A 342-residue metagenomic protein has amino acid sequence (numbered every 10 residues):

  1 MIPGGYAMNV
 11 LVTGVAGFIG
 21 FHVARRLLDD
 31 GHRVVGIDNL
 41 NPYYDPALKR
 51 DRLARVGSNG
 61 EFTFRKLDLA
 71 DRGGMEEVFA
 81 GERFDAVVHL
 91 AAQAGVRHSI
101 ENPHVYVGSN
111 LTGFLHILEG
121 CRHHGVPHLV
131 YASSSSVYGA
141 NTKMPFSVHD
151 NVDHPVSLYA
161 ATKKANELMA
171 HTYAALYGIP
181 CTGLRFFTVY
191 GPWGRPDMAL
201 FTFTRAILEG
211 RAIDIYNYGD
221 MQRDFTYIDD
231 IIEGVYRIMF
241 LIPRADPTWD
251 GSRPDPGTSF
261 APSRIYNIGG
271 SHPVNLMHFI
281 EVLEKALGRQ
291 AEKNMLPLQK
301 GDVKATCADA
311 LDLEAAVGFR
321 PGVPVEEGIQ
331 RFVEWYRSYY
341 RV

Functional and structural regions predicted by a protein language model:
M1-V189, M239, F319, R331 (+1 more regions): N-terminal Rossmann-like NAD(P)+-binding domain of SDR-like oxidoreductases, especially those catalyzing
K49, D71, A199-L200, I231: Amphipathic coiled-coil/heptad-repeat helices and related helical stalk/stem segments that mediate oligomerization
A165, M169, Y173, F203 (+2 more regions): Hydrophobic alpha-helix immediately C-terminal to the catalytic Tyr-X-X-X-Lys motif of short-chain
W193: Conserved GTPase G-domain signal focused on the G5
R205-V342: C-terminal substrate-binding subdomain of Rossmann-fold SDR/epimerase-dehydratase oxidoreductases
